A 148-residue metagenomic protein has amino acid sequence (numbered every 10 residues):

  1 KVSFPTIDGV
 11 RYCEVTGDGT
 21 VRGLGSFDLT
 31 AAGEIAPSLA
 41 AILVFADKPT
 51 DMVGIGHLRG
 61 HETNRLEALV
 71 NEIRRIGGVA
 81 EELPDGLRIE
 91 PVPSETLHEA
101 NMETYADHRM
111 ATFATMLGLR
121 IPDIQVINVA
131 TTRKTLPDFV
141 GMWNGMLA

Functional and structural regions predicted by a protein language model:
K1-A31, I76-A106, L119-I121, N144-A148: Self-splicing inteins and homing endonuclease
S26-T30, I55-L58, A100-E103, Q125-R133: Short, recurring structural edge motifs at helix starts
A31-I89: C-terminal structural cap/anchor segments
A36, H108-A111: Conserved phosphate/oxyanion-binding catalytic-loop motifs
F45-M52, L119-N128: Short helix-capping/linker segments at secondary-structure and domain boundaries
H61, I89-E90, L97-E99, M110-F113 (+1 more regions): Short active-site-adjacent structural elements
D123-A148: Structural signal for terminal/edge beta-strands and the immediately following C-terminal loop/tail that closes
